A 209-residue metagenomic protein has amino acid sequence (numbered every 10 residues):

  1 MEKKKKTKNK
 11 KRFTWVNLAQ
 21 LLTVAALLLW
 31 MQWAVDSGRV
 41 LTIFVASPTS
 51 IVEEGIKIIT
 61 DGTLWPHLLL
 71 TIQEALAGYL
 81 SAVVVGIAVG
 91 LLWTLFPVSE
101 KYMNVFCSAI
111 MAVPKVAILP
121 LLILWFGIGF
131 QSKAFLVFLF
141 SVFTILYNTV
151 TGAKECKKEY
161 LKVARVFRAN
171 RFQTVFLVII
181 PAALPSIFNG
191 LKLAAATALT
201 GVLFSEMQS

Functional and structural regions predicted by a protein language model:
M1-A25: Transmembrane alpha-helical segments of polytopic membrane transport and secretion proteins
M31-D61: Short membrane-interfacial helix/loop motifs at transmembrane-helix boundaries
G62-L92: Transmembrane alpha-helix signature in integral membrane proteins
L64-L68, I72, L76, Y102-A109 (+4 more regions): Hydrophobic alpha-helical elements at and bordering transmembrane segments of multi-pass membrane proteins
S108-T144, T151-G152: Generic hydrophobic transmembrane alpha-helix motif, especially the helices
I123-W125, A153, T200-S209: Glycine-rich helix-loop "coupling/hinge" segments at transmembrane-helix boundaries in multipass transporters
F135, L139, F172-F204: Transmembrane alpha-helices
T151-I187: Short cytoplasmic-facing helical segments at TM-TM junctions of multi-pass membrane proteins
